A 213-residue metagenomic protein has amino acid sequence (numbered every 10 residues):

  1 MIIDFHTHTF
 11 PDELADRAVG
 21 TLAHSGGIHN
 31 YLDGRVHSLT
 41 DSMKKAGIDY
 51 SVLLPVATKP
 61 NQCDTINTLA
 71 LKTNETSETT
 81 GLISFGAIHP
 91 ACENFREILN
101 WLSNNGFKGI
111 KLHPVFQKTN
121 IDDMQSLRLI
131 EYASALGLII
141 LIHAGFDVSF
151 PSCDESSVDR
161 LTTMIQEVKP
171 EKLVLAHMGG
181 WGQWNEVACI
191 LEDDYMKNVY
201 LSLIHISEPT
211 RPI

Functional and structural regions predicted by a protein language model:
M1-R128, Y132, V199-Y200: Mid-domain alpha/beta scaffold segments of enzyme catalytic cores
H6-D12, H143, H177, H205: Histidine-centered divalent metal-coordination motifs
H8-D12, D147, W181, P212: General alpha-helical segment detector with a strong preference for membrane-spanning helices and helix-boundary regions
L32, A57-N61, P90-E93, N105-C189: Divalent metal-binding pocket/active-site signature
M43, N74-E75, I165-Q166, L191-E192: N-terminal cationic-hydrophobic initiation segments that often serve targeting/anchoring roles
D49-S51, I139-I140, K172-L173, V199-L203: Hydrophobic beta-strand segments of well-ordered beta-sheets in folded domains
S77-T80, A135-L136, V168-K169, Y195: Helix C-cap/helix->beta junction micro-motif
H205-I213: Single conserved hydrophobic/aromatic residue that forms the stacking wall/gate of nucleotide- or nucleobase-binding
